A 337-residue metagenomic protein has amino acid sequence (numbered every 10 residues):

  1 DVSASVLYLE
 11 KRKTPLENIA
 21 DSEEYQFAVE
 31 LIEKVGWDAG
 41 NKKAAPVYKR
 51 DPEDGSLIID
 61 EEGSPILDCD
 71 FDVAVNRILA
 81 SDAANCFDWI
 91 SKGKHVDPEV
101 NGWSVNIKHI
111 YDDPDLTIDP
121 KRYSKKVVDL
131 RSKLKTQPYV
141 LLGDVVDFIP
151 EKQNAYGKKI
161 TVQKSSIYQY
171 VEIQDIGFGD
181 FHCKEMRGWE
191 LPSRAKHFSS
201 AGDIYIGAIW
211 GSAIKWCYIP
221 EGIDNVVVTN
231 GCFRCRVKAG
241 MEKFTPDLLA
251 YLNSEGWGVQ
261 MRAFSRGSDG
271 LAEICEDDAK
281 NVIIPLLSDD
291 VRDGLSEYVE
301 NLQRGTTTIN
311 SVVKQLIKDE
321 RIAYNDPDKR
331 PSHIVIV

Functional and structural regions predicted by a protein language model:
D1-T117, K121, D277-D278: Signature of N6-adenine DNA methyltransferases within the class I
L7, K121, N225-F233, R266-G294: A short glycine-rich beta-alpha junction/loop motif
E10-R12, Y205, R236-K238, P285-L287: Solvent-exposed residues in well-ordered beta-strands and their adjoining turns, especially edge/terminal strands
P15-E17, G240-L248, D290-D293: Short, conserved charged micro-motifs
V73-K159, S288-V337: Non-catalytic DNA-recognition/assembly elements of restriction-modification systems
G143-K158, I173-A201: Sequence-specific dsDNA recognition surfaces
S193-R194, G222, D269: A structural connector/turn signal
A201, I206-N253: A short beta-sheet element
